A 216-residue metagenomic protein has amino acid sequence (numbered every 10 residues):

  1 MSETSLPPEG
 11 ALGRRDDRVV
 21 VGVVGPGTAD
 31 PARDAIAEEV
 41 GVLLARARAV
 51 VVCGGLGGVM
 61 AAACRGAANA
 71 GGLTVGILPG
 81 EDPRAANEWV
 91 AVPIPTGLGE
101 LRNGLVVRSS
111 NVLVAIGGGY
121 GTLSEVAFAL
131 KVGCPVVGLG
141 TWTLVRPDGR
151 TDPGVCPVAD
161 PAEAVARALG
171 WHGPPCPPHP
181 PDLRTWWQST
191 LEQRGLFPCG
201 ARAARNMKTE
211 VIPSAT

Functional and structural regions predicted by a protein language model:
P7-E9, R14-R18, A35, E39-V42 (+2 more regions): Acidic/glycine-enriched connector segments
R15-P31, V42, R46-A47: Generic N-terminal amphipathic, Lys/Arg-enriched alpha-helix
R48-V51, P153-G154: Short active-site oxyanion
P93-G97, L139, G154-A164: Short acidic-hydrophobic, aromatic-tinged amphipathic segments that line or gate anion-handling sites
R108-L113, V158-W187: A charged, well-structured terminal subsegment
S189-T190, R194-G195, E210: N-terminal amphipathic/hydrophobic targeting modules at extreme N-termini, encompassing cleavable Sec/SRP-type signal
M207-A215: Short, intrinsically disordered C-terminal tails of secreted or membrane-associated proteins
